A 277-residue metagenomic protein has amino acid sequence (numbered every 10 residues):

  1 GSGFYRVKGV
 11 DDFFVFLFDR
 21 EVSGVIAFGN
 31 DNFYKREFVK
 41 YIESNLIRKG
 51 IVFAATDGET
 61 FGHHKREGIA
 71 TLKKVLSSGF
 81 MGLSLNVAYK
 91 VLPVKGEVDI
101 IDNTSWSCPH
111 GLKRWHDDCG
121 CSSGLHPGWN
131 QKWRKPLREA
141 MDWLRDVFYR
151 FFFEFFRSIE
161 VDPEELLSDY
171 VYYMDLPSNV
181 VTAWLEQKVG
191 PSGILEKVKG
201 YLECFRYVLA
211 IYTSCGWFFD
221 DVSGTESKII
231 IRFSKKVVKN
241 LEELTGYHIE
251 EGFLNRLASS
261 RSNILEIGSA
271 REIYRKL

Functional and structural regions predicted by a protein language model:
S2-L277: Active-site and substrate-binding clefts of carbohydrate-active enzymes
